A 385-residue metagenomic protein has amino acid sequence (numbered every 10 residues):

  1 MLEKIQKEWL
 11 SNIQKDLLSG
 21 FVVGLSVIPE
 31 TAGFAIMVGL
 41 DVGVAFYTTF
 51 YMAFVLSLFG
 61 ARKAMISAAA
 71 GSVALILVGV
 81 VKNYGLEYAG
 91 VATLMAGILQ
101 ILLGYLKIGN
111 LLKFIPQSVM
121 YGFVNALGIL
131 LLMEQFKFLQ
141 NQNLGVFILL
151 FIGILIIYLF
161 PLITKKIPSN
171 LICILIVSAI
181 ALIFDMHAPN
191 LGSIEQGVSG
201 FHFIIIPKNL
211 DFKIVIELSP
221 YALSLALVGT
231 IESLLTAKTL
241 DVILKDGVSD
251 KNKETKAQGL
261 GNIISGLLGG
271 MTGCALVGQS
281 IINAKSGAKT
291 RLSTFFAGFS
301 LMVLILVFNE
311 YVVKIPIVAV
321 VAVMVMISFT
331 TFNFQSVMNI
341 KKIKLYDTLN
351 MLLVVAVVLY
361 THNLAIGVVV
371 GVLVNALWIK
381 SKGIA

Functional and structural regions predicted by a protein language model:
M1-F21, S26, L77, K82-K245 (+1 more regions): Core transmembrane helix bundle of multi-pass membrane transport proteins
I5-F21, L25-K63, I214-L292: Membrane-embedded helical hairpins/re-entrant loop segments and their flanking transmembrane helices within multi-pass
I28, A32, D41, I76 (+11 more regions): Ubiquitous "structural anchor" signal
P29-T31, T49-L56, A74-L77, L103-L106 (+5 more regions): Hydrophobic, membrane-inserted alpha-helices
L58-A68, G383-A385: Interfacial aromatic-anchored transmembrane helix boundaries in multi-pass membrane proteins
A68-L77, G85-Q117, V124, V248 (+2 more regions): Helix-loop-helix junctions within the multi-pass membrane cores of secondary transporters/permeases
